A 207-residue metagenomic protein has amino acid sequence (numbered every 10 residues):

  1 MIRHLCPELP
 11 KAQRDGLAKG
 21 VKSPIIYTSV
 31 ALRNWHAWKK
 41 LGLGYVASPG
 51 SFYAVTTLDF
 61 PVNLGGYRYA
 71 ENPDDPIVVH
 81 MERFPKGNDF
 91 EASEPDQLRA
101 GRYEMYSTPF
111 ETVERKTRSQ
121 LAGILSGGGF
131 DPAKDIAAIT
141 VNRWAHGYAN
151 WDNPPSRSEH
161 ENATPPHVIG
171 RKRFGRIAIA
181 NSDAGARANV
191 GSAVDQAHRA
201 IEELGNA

Functional and structural regions predicted by a protein language model:
M1-P49: Glycine-rich loop(s) and the adjacent beta-strand/alpha-helix scaffold that form part
A31-R33, A37-A207: Conserved flavin/dinucleotide-binding core of flavoenzymes
